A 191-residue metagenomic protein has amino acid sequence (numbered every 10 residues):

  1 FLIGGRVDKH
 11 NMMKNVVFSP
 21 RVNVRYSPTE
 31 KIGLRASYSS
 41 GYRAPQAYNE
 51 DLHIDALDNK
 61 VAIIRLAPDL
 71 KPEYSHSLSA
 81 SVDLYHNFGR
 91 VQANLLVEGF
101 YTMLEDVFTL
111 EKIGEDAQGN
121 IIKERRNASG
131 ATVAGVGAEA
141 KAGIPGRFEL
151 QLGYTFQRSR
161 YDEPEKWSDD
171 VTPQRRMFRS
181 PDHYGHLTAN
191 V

Functional and structural regions predicted by a protein language model:
F1, G5, F18-V24, L66-P68 (+4 more regions): Hydrophobic, lipid-facing positions within transmembrane beta-strands of outer-membrane proteins
F1, K31-L34, F88-A93, G146-L150: Repeated loop/turn-to-beta-strand initiation elements of outer-membrane beta-barrel proteins
F1, Y26-S27, S40, P72 (+5 more regions): Residue-level signature of outer-membrane beta-barrel architecture
F1-R21, R25, R147-F156: Surface-exposed extracellular loop regions of Gram-negative outer-membrane beta-barrel proteins
G5-N11, Y38-A44, D51-H53, L84-H86 (+3 more regions): Transmembrane beta-strands of outer-membrane beta-barrel pores
M13-S19, A47-H53, K60-V61, V107-I121 (+2 more regions): Outer-membrane beta-barrel translocator domains and adjoining extracellular loop/strand segments of Gram-negative
S27, R35, D69-R126, T132: Membrane-embedded beta-barrel scaffold of Gram-negative outer-membrane proteins
N94-L96, F100-L104, I122-V191: Gram-negative outer-membrane beta-barrel transporters
